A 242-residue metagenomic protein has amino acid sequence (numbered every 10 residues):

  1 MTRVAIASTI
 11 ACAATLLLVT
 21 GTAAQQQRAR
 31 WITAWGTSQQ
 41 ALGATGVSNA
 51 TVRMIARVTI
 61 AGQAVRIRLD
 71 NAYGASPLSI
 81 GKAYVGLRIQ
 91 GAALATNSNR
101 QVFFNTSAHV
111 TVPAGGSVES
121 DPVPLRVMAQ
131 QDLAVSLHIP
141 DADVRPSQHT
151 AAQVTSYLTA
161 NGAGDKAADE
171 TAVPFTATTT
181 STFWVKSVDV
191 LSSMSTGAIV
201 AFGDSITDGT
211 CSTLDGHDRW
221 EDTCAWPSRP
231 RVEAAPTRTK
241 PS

Functional and structural regions predicted by a protein language model:
M1-A7: Positively charged n-region of N-terminal signal peptides that target proteins for export
S8-L17: Bacterial N-terminal signal peptides
A13, G21-F202, T207-D215, E233-A234: N-terminal secretory targeting modules
G216-R219, T223-S242: Phosphate-binding active sites in nucleotide-utilizing proteins
